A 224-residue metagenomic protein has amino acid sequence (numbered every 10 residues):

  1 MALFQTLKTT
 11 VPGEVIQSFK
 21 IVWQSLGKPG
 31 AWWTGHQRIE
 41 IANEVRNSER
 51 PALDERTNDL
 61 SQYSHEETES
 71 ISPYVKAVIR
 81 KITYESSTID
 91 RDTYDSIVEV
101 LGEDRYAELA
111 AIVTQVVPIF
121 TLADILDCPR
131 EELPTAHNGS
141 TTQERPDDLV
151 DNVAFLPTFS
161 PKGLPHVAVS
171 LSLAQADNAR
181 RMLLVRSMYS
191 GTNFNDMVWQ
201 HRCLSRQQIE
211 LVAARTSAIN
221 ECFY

Functional and structural regions predicted by a protein language model:
M1-Y224: Hydrophobic alpha-helical segments
